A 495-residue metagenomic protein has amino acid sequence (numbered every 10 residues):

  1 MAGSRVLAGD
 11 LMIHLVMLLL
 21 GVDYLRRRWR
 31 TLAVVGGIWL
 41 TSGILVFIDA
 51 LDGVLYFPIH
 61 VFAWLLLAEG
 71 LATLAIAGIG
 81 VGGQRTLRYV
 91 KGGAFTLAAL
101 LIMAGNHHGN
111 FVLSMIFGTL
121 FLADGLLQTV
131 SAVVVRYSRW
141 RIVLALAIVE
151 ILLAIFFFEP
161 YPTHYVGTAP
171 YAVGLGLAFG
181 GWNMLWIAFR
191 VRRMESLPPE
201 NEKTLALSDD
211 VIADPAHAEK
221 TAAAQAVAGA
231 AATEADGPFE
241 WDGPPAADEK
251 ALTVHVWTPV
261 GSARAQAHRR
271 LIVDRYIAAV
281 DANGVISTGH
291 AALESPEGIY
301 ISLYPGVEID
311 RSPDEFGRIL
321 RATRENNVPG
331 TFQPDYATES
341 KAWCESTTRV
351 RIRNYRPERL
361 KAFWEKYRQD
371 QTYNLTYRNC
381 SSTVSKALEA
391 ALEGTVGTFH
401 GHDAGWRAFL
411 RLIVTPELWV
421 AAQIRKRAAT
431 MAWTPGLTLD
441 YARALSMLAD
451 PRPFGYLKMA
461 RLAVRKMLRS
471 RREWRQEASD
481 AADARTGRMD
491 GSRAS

Functional and structural regions predicted by a protein language model:
M1-R5: Short, strongly hydrophobic alpha-helical membrane anchors
V6-G93, L97, L101-A104, S114-V191: IQ-motif-like calmodulin-binding regions
V6-I13, L19-V22, F62, L207-D209 (+3 more regions): Helix-boundary/low-complexity linker signature
L7-I13, G36, A63-G70, V134-I142 (+4 more regions): Activation targets extended, charge/polar-rich intrinsically disordered C-terminal tails
L11-R30, A50-D52, H217-P259: N-terminal capping/interface segment
Q225-E234, D242, A247-E345: Glycine-rich catalytic cores of cysteine/serine-nucleophile enzymes that process amide/ester linkages in cell-envelope
A279-A282, C344-R351, K366-L375: Second-shell loop/turn segments in exported
I352-A362: Active-site-adjacent bridging/hinge elements
